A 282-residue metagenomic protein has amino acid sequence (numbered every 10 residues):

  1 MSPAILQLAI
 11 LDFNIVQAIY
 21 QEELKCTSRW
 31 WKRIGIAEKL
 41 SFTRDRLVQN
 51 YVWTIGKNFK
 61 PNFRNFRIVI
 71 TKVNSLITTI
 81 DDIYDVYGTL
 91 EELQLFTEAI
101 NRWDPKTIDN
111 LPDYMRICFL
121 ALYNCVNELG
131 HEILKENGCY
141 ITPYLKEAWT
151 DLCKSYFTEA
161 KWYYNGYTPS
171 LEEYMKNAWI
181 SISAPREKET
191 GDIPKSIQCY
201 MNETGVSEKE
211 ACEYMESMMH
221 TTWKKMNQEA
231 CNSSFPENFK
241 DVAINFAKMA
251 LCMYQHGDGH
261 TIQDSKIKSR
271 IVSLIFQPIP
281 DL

Functional and structural regions predicted by a protein language model:
M1-L282: Terpene synthase/cyclase
